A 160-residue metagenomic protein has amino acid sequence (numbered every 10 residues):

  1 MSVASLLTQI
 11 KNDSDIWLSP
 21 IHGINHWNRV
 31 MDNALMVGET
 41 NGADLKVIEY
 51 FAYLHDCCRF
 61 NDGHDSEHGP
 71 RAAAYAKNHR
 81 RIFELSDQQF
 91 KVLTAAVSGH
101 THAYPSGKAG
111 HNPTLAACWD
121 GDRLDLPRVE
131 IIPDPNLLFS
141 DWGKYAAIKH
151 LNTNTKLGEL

Functional and structural regions predicted by a protein language model:
M1-S5, N12-A43, L54, I82-L85 (+1 more regions): Divalent metal-dependent phosphate-bond-processing catalytic cores, especially two-metal-ion Mg2+/Mn2+ enzymes that act
V3-T8, M31, P70-K77, T94: An amphipathic alpha-helix signature
L45-G63, H68, A72, L93-T101: His-Asp-centered metal-binding catalytic motifs of divalent-metal-dependent phosphohydrolases/nucleases
I48, K91, N112-L115: Non-catalytic, well-ordered alpha-helical scaffold segments
N61, R80-R81: Short secondary-structure capping micro-motifs at structural edges
G63, A76-K77, G143: Juxtamembrane helix-loop transition sites at the ends of transmembrane segments in multi-pass membrane proteins
